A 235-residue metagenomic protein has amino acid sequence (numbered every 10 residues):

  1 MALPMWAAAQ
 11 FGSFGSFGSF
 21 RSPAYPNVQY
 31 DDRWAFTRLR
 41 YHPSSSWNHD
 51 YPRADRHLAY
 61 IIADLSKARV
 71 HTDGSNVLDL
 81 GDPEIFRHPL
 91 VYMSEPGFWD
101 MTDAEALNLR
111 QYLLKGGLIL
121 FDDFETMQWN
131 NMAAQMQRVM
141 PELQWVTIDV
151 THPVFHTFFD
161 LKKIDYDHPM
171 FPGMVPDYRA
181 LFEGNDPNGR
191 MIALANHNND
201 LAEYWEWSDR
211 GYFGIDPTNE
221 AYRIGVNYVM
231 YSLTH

Functional and structural regions predicted by a protein language model:
A2-P4: N-terminal signal peptide c-region/cleavage motif recognized by signal peptidases
A8-L90, S94-G97, D200-A202, W207-H235: Aromatic-Pro/Gly-enriched surface loop or interdomain linker that acts as a lid/target-recognition segment
G18-F20, S44-S46, Q128-W207, P217-Y222 (+1 more regions): An acidic, glycine-rich "communication" segment
D32-W34, F86-V91, L114-L118, L143-Q144 (+1 more regions): Loop/turn elements at helix/coil->beta-strand transitions in domains of secreted/extracellular proteins
F36, L90-W129: Short alpha-beta junction capping motif
H49-R53, D103-A104, N131: Generic recognition of short, well-ordered alpha-helical segments
A68-L78, F121-E125, L143-T151: Surface-exposed patches in mature extracellular/periplasmic domains of secreted proteins
